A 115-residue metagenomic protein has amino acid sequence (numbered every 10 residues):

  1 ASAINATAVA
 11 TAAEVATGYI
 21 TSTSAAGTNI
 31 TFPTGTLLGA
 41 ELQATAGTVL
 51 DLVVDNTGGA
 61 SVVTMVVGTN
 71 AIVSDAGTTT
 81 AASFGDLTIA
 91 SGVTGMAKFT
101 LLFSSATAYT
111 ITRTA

Functional and structural regions predicted by a protein language model:
A1-L87, F103-A115: Exposed extracellular interaction/assembly regions and N-terminal maturation sites
L87-V93: Short proline/glycine- and polar residue-rich coil/turn motifs
G95-A97: Short strand-edge motifs at loop-to-beta-strand transitions and within beta-strands of extracellular beta-rich domains
F99-L101: Flexible glycine-rich surface loops and low-complexity tracts that mediate binding to linear polymers
